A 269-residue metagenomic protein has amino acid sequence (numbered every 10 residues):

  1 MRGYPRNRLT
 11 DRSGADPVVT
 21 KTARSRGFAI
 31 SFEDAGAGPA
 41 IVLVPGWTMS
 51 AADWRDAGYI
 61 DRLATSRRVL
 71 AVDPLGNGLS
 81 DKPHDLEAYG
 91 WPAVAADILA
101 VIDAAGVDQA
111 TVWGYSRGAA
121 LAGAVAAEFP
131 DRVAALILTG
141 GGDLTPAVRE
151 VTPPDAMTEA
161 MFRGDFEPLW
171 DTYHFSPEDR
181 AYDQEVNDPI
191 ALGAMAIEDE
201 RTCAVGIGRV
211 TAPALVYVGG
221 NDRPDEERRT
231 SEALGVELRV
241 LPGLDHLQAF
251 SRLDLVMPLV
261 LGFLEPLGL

Functional and structural regions predicted by a protein language model:
M1-L43, A64-R67, E265-L269: Alpha/beta-hydrolase fold catalytic core
F28-D81: Conserved HGGG/HGGXW glycine-rich cap/lid loop of the alpha/beta-hydrolase fold
D61, L70-A110: Active-site loop/oxyanion-hole signature of alpha/beta-hydrolase fold enzymes
V112-G114, T139: Short beta-strand immediately N-terminal to the catalytic nucleophile in serine-hydrolase-like folds
A120-E128, V133-G164: Flexible "cap/lid" loop of the alpha/beta hydrolase fold
E178-V205: Hydrophobic, aromatic-rich cap/lid helix
V210, V216-V218: Short beta-strand/loop motif that positions the catalytic acidic residue of the alpha/beta-hydrolase fold
G243-L269: Catalytic active-site module of serine/aspartate enzymes centered on a nucleophile-bearing elbow/loop
